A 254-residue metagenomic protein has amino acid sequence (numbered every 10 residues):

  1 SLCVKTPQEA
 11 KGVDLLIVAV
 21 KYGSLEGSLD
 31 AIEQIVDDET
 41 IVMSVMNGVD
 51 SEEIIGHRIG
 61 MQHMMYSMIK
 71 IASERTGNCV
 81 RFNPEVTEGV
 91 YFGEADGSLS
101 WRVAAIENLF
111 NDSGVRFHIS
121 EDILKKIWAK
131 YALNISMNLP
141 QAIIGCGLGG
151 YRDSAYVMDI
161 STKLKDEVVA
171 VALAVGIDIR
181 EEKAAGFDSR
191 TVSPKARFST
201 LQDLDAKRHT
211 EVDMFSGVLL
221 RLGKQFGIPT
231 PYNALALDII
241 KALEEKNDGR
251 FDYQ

Functional and structural regions predicted by a protein language model:
S1-R81: Rossmann-like NAD(P)(H) cofactor-binding subdomain of soluble oxidoreductases
V4, E26, V49, S100 (+7 more regions): Electropositive phosphate-/nucleotide-binding environments in soluble metabolic enzymes
V13, L25, S51-E52, V103 (+6 more regions): A general structural signal for well-ordered alpha-helical segments in protein cores
Q34-I35, R58-H63, N78-K130, I135 (+1 more regions): Internal alpha-helical scaffold of NAD(P)-dependent oxidoreductase catalytic cores
N47-V49, M68-S73, D96, I123-I127 (+2 more regions): Glycine-rich beta-alpha junction loops
T162-Q254: NAD(P)-dependent Rossmann-like dehydrogenase/reductase catalytic/cofactor-binding core
